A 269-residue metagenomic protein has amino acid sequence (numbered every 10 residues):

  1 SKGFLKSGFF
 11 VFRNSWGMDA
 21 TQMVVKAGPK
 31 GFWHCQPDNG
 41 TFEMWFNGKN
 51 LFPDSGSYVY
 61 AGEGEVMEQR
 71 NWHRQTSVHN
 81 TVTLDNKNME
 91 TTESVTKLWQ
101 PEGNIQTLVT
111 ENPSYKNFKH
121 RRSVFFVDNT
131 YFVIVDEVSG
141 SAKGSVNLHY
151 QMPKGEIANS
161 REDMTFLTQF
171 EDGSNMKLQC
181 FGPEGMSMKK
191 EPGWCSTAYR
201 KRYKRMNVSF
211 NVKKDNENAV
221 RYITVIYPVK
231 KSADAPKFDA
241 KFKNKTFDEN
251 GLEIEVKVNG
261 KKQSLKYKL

Functional and structural regions predicted by a protein language model:
S1-L51, D215-E217, R221, T246-L269: Carbohydrate-active enzyme catalytic cores, enriched for enzymes that act on polyanionic acidic polysaccharides
D19, F32, Y60, M89-T91: Short, acidic Gly/Pro/Ser/Thr-rich loop/turn segments
W45-N47, Y58, G64: Catalytic-core segments of enzymes that bind and process phosphorylated/nucleotide-bearing substrates
F52-S57: Catalytic Cys-His active-site segments of thiol-dependent hydrolases/isopeptidases
G62-L269: CBM-like, beta-strand-rich accessory domains located in the C-terminal region of large, secreted polysaccharide-active
